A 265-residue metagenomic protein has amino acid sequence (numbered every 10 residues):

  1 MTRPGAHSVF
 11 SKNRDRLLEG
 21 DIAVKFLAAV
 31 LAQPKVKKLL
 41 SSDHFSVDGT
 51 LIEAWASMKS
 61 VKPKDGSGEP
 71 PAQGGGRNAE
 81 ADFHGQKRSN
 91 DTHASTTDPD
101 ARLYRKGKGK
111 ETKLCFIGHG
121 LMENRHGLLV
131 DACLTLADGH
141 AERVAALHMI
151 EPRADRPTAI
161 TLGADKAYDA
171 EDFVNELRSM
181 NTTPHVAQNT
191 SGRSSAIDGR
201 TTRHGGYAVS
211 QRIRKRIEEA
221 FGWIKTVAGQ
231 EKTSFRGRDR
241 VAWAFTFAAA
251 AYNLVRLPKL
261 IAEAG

Functional and structural regions predicted by a protein language model:
M1-R178, T246, Y252: Polybasic low-complexity intrinsically disordered regions
A29, E219, W223, A249 (+1 more regions): Alpha-helical scaffold segments in soluble metabolic enzymes
G66-P71, G75-R77, K166-D239, W243-T246: Helix-centered, glycine/charged polyanion-binding patches within enzymatic domains that contact phosphate-containing
L136-A137, R236-A242, L260-G265: Short alpha-helical "patches" and their helix-cap loops
T158-G163, T183-A187, P258-E263: Acidic/polar loop patches that form or flank catalytic/metal-binding clefts of enzymes that bind anionic ligands
V227, E231, P258-G265: A short, flexible helix-boundary coil/loop motif
V241-N253, L257-I261: TerminUS-proximal long segments
